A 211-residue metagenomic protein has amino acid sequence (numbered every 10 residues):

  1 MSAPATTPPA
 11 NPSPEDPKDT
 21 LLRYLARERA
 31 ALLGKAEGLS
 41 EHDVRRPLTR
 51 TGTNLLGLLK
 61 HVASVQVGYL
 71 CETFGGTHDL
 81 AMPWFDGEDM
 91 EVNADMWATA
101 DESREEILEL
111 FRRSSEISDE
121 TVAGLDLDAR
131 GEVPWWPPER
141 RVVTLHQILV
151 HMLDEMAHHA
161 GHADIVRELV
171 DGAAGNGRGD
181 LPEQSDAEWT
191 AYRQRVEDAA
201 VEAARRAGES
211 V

Functional and structural regions predicted by a protein language model:
M1-D19, V65-I117, D128-E132, L169-V211: Short, helix-capping/interhelical loops that line the mouth of catalytic, cofactor-, or ligand-binding pockets
P9-R27, H42-V65, N93-L110, V133-H158: Alpha-helical scaffold segments that form or flank carboxylate-/histidine-based iron centers
K35, Y69, T121, V166: Short alpha-helical functional segments enriched in proximate histidine and acidic residues
S40-T49, E116-V150, V170-E183: Acidic interhelical loop/turn segments
H158, A163-V166: C-terminal or internal capping secondary-structure element at the end of a domain, subdomain, or sheet
